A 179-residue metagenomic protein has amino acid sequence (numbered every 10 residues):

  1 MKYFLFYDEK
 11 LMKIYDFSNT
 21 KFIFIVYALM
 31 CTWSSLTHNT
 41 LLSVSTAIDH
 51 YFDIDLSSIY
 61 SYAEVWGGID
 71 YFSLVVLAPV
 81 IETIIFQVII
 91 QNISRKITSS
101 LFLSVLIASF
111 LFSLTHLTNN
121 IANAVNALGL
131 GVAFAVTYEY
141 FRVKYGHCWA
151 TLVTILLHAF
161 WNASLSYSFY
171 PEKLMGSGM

Functional and structural regions predicted by a protein language model:
K2-V80, Q91-R95, M175-M179: Juxtamembrane helix-loop-helix connectors linking adjacent transmembrane helices in multi-pass membrane enzymes
S35, N39, I69-M179: Transmembrane helix-loop-helix hairpins at the membrane interface of multi-pass integral membrane proteins
